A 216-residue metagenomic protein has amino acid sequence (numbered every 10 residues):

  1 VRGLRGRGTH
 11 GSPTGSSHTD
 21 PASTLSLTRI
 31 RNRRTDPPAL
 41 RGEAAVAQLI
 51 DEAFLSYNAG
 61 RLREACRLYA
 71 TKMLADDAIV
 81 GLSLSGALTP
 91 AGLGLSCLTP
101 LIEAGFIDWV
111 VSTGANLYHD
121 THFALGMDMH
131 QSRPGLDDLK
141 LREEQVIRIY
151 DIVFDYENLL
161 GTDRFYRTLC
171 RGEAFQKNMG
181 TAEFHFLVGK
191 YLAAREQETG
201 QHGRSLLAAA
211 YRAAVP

Functional and structural regions predicted by a protein language model:
V1-T19: N-terminal amphipathic/basic-hydrophobic helices that include classical n-h-c signal peptides and signal-anchor
G15-L160, K190-P216: Metallocofactor- and cofactor-centric catalytic cores in central/energy metabolism, strongly enriched
I152-F186: N-terminal leader/propeptide and maturation segments of large enzyme subunits in energy/redox metabolism and hydrolases
